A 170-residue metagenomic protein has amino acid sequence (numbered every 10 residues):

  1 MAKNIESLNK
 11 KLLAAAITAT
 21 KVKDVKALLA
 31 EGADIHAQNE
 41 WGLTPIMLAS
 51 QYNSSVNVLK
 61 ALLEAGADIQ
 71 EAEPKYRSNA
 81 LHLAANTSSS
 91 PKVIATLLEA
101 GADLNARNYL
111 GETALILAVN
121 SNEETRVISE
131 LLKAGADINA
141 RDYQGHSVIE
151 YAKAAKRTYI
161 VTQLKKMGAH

Functional and structural regions predicted by a protein language model:
M1-E31, N39-L43, M47, E64 (+1 more regions): Intrinsically disordered, low-complexity regulatory segments in ankyrin-centric signaling systems
M1-L12, A100, A134, Y143-Q144 (+1 more regions): Ankyrin-repeat-protein effector appendages
I5-A14, Q38-P45, A72-A80, R107-T113 (+1 more regions): Ankyrin-repeat boundary/"N-cap" motif
A15-T20, L48-S55, L83-S90, L117-E124 (+1 more regions): Ankyrin repeat A-helix N-terminal signature
K21-L29, N53-E64, S89-L98, E123-L132 (+1 more regions): Ankyrin repeat structural motif
A72-S78, H82-P91, A95, Y109-L110 (+1 more regions): Alpha-helical adaptor scaffolds
